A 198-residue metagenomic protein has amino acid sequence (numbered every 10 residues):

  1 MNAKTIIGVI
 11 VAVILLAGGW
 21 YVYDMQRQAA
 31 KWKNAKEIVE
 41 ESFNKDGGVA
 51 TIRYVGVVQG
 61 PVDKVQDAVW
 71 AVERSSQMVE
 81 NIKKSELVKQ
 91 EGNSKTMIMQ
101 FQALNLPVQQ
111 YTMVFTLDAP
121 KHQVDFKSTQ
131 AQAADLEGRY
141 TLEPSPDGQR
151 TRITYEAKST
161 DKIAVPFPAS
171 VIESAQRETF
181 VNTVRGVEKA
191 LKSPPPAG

Functional and structural regions predicted by a protein language model:
K4-A17, K158-G198: A conserved amphipathic terminal alpha-helix motif
K4-V13, W20-A35, L104-G148, A190: Hydrophobic-ligand binding "helix-grip"
T5, A17-Q90, G198: Hydrophobic ligand-binding cavity/cleft-lining segments
E40-A50, V57, S76-E80, E86-A134 (+1 more regions): Glycine-rich portal/gate segments that line the openings of hydrophobic small-molecule binding cavities
V57-P61, Q100-L104, T116-D118, E143-S145 (+1 more regions): Solvent-exposed residues in well-ordered beta-strands and their adjoining turns, especially edge/terminal strands
V65-V69, S75, F115, I153-Y155 (+1 more regions): Hydrophobic pocket/interface hotspot
S128-E178: Beta-strand/loop substructures that line and gate deep hydrophobic ligand-binding cavities in soluble
